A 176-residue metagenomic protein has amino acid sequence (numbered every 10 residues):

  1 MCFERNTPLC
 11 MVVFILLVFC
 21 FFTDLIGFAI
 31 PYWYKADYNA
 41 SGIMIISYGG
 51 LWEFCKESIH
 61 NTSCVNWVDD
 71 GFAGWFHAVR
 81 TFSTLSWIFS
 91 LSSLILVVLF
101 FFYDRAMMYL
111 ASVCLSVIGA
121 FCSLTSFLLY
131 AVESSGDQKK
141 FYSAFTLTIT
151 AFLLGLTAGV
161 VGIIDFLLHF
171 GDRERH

Functional and structural regions predicted by a protein language model:
C2-Y34, F76-E133, F145-D172: Signature of small four-pass
D24-R80, V97-V98: A surface-exposed beta-alpha-beta supersecondary segment
S63-W67, G71-G74, A131-T148: Interfacial non-cytosolic loop connecting adjacent transmembrane helices
E174-H176: Short, highly charged, low-complexity non-transmembrane loops/tails of multi-pass membrane proteins
